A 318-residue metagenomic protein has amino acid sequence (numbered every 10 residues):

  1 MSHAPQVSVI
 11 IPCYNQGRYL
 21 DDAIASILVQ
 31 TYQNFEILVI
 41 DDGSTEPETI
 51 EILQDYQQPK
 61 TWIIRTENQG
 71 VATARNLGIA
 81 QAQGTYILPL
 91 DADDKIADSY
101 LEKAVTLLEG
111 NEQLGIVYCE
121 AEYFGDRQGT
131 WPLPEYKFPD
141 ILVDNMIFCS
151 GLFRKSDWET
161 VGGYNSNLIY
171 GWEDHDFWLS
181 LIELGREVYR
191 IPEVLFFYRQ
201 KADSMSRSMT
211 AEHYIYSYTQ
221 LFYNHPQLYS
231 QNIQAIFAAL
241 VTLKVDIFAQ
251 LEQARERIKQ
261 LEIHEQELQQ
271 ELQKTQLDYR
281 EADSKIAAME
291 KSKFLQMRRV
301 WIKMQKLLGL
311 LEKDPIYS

Functional and structural regions predicted by a protein language model:
M1-L28: N-proximal low-complexity "stem/linker" segments adjacent to membrane-targeting elements
I24-R65: Acidic donor-binding segment of Leloir-type glycosyltransferases
T66-A82: Glycine-rich, basic loop-to-helix element that forms the pyrophosphate-binding segment of sugar-nucleotide handling
I87: Short aromatic/hydrophobic "clamp" motif used to bind/position activated sugar donors
D91-K95, E120: The conserved acidic donor/metal-binding loop of glycosyltransferases
S99-T130: Conserved donor NDP-sugar-binding/catalytic core segment of glycosyltransferases
Y136-S217: Conserved nucleotide-sugar donor-binding catalytic segment
S217-S318: Boundary detector for helix-to-coil junctions that initiate low-complexity/charged tails
